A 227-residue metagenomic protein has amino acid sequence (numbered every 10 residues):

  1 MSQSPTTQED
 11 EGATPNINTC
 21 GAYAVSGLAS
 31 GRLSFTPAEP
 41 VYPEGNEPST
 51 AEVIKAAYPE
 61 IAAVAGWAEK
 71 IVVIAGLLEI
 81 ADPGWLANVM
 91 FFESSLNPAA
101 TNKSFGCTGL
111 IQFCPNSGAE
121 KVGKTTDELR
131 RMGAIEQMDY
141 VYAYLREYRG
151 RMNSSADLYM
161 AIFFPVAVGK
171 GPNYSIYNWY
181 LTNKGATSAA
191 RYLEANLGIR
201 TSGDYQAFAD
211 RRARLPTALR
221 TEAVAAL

Functional and structural regions predicted by a protein language model:
S4-A63, N116-L227: Non-catalytic cell-wall polysaccharide-engagement segments
K70-V73, L77-N97, M138-A143, L158-F164: Short, functionally critical alpha-helical segments immediately adjacent to catalytic or ligand/cofactor-binding
E79-D82, S104, M152-S155: Extracellular/periplasmic catalytic domains that process cell-envelope and extracellular macromolecules
N88, F105-T108: Acidic (E/D-rich), amphipathic helical modules within compact regulatory domains
N97-A99, K121: Short active-site-adjacent helix-start/loop capping segments
A99-K103, P172-Y174: Short, solvent-exposed loop/turn and secondary-structure capping segments
I111-F113: Short glycine- and hydrophobic/aromatic-rich loop-to-beta-strand nucleating segment in the catalytic cores
